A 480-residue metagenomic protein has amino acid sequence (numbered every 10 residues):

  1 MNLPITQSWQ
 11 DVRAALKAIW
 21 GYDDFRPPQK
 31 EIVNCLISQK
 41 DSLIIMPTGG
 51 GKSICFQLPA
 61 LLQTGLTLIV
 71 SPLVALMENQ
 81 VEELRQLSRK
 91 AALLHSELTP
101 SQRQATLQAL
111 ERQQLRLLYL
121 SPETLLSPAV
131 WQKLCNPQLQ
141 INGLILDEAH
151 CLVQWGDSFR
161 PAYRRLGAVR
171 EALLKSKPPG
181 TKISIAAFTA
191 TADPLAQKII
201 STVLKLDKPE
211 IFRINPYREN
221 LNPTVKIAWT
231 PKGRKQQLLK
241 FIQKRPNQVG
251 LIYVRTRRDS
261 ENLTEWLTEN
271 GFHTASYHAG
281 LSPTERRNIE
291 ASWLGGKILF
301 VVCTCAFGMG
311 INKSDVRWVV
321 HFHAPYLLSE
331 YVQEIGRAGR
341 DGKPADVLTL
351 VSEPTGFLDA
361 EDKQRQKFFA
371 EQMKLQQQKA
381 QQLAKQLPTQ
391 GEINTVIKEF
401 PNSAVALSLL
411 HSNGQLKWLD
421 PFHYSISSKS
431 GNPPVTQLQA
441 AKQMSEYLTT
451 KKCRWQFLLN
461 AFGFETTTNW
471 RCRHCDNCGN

Functional and structural regions predicted by a protein language model:
N2-I45: Conserved pre-motif I regulatory segment
S38-I44, G65-L66, Q114-R116, I183-S184 (+2 more regions): Pre-Walker A (Motif I) flank of P-loop NTPase domains
S38-L58, V70-S71: Walker A/P-loop
L68-I69, V74-L120, H273-S276: Conserved nucleic-acid-binding Ia/Ib motif block in the N-terminal RecA-like helicase ATPase lobe
T99-G143, V153-D157: Conserved helix/coil segment N-terminal to the catalytic DExD/H
C135-G143, H150-R213: Post-DEXD/H (motif II) to motif III coupling segment of the RecA-like Helicase ATP-binding lobe
N222-W266: Conserved interdomain hinge at the start of the Helicase C-terminal
V249-Y253, R257-D259, E265-S282, R286 (+2 more regions): C-terminal helicase lobe
